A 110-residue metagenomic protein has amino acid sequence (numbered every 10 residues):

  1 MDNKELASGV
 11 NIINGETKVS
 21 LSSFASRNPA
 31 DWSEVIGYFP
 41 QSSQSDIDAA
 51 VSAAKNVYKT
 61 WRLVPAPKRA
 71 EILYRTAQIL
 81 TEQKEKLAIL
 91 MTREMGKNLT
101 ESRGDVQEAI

Functional and structural regions predicted by a protein language model:
M1-Y38, E71, R75: Terminal low-complexity tails and localization/encapsulation signals of metabolic enzymes
S33-I110: Glycine-rich loop-to-alpha-helix module at the N-terminal edge of alpha/beta enzyme cores
